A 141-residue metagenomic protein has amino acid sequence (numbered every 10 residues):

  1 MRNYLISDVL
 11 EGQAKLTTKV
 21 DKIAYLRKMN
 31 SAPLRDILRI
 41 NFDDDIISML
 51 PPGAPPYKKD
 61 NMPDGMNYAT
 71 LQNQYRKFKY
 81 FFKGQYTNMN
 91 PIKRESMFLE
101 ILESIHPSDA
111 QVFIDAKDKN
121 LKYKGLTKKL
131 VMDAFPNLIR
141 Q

Functional and structural regions predicted by a protein language model:
M1-Q141: N-terminal nucleic-acid-engaging modules of covalent nucleotidyltransferase systems
